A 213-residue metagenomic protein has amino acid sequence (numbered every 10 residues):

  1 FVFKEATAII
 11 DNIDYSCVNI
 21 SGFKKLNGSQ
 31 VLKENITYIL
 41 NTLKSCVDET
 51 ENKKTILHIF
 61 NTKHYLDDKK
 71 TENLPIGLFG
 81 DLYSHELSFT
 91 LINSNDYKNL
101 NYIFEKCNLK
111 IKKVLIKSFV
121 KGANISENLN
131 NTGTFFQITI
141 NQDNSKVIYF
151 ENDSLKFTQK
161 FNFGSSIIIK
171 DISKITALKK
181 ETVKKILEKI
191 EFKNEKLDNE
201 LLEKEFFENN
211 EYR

Functional and structural regions predicted by a protein language model:
F1-F135, K156, K193-L197, K204 (+1 more regions): Nucleotide/phosphate-binding catalytic cleft detector across ATP-hydrolyzing and phosphate-transferring enzymes
D11-N12, Q137-S145, F150-D153, F161-S166: A short acidic Gly-Thr/Ser loop motif
F23-Q30, L155-L178: Short glycine-rich, Thr/Ser-proximal phosphate-binding strand/loop in the N-terminal lobe of ATP-dependent enzymes
K33-Y38, N141-Q142, S165-I167, I175-A177 (+1 more regions): Short, surface-exposed, polar/charged, turn-prone segments marking secondary-structure boundaries
K54-T55, G133-I140, K180-I186: A polyampholytic, Gly/Pro-enriched intrinsically disordered region
I169, S173-R213: Gly/charged contiguous loops adjacent to phosphate- or pyrophosphate-bearing nucleotide/cofactor binding elements
